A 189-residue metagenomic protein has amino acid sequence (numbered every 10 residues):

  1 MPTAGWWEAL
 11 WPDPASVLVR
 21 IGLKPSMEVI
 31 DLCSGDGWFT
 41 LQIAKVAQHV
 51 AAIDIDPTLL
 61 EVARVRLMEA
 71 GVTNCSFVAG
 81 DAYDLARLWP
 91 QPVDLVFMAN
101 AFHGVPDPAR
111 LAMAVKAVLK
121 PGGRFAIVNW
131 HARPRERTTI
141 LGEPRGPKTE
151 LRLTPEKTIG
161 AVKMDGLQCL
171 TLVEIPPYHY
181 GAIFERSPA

Functional and structural regions predicted by a protein language model:
M1-E8, R124-A182: C-terminal alpha-helical "lid/dimerization" subdomain adjacent to the S-adenosyl-L-methionine
E8-M27: Conserved alpha-helix/loop element of class I SAM-dependent methyltransferases that forms part of the SAM/SAH-binding
I30, D36-D84: Class I SAM-dependent methyltransferase SAM/SAH-binding core
R87-L95: A short acidic, Gly/Pro-enriched loop at the edge of an enzyme's catalytic core that lines a small-molecule cofactor
D94-P108: A short SAM/SAH-binding and catalytic strip from SAM-dependent methyltransferases
A109-R124: A short glycine-rich, Lys/Arg-flanked "PGG" loop and its adjoining helix->strand segment in the class I
A182-A189: C-terminal lobe and adjacent flexible extensions of AdoMet/dcAdoMet transferase-like proteins
